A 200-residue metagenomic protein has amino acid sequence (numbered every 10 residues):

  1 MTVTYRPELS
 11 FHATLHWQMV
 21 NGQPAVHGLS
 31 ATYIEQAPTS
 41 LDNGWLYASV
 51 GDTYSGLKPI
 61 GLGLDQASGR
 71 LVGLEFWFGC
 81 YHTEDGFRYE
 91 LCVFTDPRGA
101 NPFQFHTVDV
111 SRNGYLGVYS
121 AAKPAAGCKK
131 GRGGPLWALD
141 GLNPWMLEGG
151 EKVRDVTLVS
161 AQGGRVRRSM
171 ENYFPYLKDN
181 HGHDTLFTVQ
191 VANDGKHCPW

Functional and structural regions predicted by a protein language model:
M1-W200: Lectin-like carbohydrate-binding module/patch detector with strong preference for beta-trefoil
